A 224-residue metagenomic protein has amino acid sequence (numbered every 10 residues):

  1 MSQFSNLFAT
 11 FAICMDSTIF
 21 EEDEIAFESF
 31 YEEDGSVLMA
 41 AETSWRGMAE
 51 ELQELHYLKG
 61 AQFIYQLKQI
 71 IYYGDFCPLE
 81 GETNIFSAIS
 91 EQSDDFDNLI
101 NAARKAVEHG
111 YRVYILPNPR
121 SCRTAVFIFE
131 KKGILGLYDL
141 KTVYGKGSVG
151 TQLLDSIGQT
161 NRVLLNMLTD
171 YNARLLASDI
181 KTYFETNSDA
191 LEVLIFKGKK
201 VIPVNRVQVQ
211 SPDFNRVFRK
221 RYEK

Functional and structural regions predicted by a protein language model:
T10: N-terminal loops that bind phosphate or other acidic moieties and the adjacent beta-alpha structural core
I19-Y114, V143-K224: Metal-dependent nuclease catalytic core centered on acidic motifs
P117: Short loop/edge segments at beta-strand edges and connector loops that shape dinucleotide/nucleotide cofactor-binding
R120-R123: Short acidic/glycine-enriched loop/turn segments that link adjacent beta-strands
F127-F129, I134-T142: Conserved catalytic cores of phosphodiester-cleaving nucleases, focusing on short active-site segments
